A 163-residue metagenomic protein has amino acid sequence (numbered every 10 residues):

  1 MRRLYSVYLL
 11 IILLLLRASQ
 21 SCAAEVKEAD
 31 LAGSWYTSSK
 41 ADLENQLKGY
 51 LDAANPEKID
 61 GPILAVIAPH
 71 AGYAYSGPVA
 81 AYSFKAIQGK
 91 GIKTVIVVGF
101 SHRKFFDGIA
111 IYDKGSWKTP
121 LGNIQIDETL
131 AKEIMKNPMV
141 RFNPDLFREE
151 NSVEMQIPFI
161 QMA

Functional and structural regions predicted by a protein language model:
M1-Y5: Positively charged n-region of N-terminal signal peptides that target proteins for export
S6-L9, E128: Short linear motifs in intrinsically disordered/low-complexity regions
Y8-A18: Bacterial N-terminal signal peptides
S19-A23: Sec/Tat signal peptide C-region and signal peptidase I cleavage site
A24-A163: Active-site histidine-anchored catalytic micro-motif
